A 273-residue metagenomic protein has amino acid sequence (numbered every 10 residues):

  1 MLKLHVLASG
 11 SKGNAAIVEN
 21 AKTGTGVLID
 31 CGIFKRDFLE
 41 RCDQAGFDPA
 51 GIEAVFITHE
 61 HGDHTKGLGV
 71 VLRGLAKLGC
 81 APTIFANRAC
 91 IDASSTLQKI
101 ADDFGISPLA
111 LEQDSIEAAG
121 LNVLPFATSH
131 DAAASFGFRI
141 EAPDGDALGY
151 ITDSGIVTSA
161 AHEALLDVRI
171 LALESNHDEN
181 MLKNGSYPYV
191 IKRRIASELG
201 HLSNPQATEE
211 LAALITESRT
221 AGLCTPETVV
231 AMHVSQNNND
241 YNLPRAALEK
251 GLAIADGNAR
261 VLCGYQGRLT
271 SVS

Functional and structural regions predicted by a protein language model:
M1-A45, F136-D153, I170: Conserved beta-strand hairpin/beta-sheet module of binuclear metal-dependent hydrolase folds, prominently
H5-A16, T58-L68, G74, T83 (+2 more regions): Structured catalytic core of nucleotide-sugar glycosyltransferases
L28-G32, E53-E60, I84-R88, G149-T152 (+3 more regions): Active-site neighborhood of phospho(di)ester-bond hydrolases with catalytic His/Asp-centered motifs
K35-F85: Active-site metal-binding motif and surrounding structural segment of the metallo-beta-lactamase
R88-G145: Metallo-beta-lactamase
A89-T96, N238, L269-V272: Short, charged/polar "capping" segments at the starts of alpha-helices and the immediately preceding loops
G120-P125, S129-H130, R139-A142, D146 (+2 more regions): Conserved catalytic scaffold of divalent metal-dependent phosphoesterases
S159-G264: Cap/insert and terminal regions of metallo-dependent hydrolase folds
